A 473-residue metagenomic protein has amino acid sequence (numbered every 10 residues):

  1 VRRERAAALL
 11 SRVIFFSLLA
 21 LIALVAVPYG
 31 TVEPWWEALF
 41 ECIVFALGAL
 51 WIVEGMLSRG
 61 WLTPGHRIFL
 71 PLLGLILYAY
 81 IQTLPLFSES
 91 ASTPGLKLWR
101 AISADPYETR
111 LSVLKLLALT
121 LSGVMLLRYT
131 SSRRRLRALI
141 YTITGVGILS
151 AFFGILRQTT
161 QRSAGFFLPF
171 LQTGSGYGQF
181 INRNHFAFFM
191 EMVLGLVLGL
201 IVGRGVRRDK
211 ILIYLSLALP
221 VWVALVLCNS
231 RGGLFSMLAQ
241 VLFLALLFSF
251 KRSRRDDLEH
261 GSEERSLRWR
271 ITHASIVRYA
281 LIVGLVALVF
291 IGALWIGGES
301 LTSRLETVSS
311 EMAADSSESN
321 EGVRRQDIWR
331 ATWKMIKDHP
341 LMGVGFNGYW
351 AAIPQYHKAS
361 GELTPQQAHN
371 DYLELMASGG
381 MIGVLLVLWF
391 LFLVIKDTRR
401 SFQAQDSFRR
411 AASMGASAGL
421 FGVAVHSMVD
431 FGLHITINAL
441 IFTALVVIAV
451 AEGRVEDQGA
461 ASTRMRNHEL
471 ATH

Functional and structural regions predicted by a protein language model:
V1-G145, G199-L215, L242-L285, G453-H473: Transmembrane signal-anchor hairpin modules in multi-pass inner-membrane enzymes, especially those that act on
I22-L24, L217-N229, G422-M428: Membrane-interface alpha helices of multi-pass inner-membrane proteins
A26-V32, N182, M376-G379, A412-A444 (+1 more regions): Membrane helix-loop boundary segments at the extracytoplasmic
T31, K97-K115, Q172-A187, S317-E321 (+2 more regions): Short aromatic-rich membrane-water interface segments that cap or initiate transmembrane helices in multi-pass membrane
L77, P85, F152-S163, L168 (+4 more regions): A membrane-periplasm/extracellular boundary helix in multi-pass inner-membrane enzymes that assemble envelope glycans
T83-A104, L149-E191, I201, R207 (+6 more regions): Membrane-interfacial helix-loop-helix modules of multi-pass inner-membrane proteins that assemble, modify, or transport
N182, E306, S317-S319, V323-P365 (+2 more regions): TM-adjacent membrane-interface loops and short helices in multi-pass inner/ER membrane proteins
M381-M414: Hydrophobic transmembrane alpha-helices and their immediate junctions
